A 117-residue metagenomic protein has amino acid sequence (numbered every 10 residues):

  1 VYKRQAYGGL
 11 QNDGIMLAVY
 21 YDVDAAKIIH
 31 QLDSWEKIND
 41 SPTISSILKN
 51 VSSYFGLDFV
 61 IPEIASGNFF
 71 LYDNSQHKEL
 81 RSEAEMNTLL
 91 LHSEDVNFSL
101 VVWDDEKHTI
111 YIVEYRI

Functional and structural regions predicted by a protein language model:
V1-Y2: Short, small-residue-biased leader/transition segments that mark boundaries at the very start of proteins
G8-G9, G14, G56, G67: Residue-identity detector for glycine
G9-I38, I44: Terminal, regulation- and interaction-focused segments at domain boundaries
D22-D24, E114-I117: Secondary-structure transition/turn motif
S34-T109, E114-R116: Functional cores of ribonucleases/endoribonucleases
